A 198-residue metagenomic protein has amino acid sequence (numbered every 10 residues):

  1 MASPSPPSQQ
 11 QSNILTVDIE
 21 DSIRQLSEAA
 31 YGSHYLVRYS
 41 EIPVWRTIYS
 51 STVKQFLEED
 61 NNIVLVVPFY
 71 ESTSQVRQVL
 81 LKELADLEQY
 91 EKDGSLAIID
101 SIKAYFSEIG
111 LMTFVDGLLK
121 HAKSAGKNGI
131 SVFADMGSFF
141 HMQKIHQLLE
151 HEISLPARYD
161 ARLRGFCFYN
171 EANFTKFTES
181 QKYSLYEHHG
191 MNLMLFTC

Functional and structural regions predicted by a protein language model:
M1-C198: Non-catalytic regulatory/interaction regions at protein termini and inter-domain linkers
